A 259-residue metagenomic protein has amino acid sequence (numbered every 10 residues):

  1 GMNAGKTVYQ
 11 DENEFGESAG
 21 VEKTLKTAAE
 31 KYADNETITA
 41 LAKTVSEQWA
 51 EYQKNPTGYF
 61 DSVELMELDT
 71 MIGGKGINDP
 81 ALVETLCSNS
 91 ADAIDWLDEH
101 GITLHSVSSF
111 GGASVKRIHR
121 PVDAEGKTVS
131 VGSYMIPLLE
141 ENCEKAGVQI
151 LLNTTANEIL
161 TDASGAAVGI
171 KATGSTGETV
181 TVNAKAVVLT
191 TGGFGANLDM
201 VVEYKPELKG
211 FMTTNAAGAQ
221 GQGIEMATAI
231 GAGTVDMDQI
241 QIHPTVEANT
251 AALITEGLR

Functional and structural regions predicted by a protein language model:
G1, S109, T155, G192-G193 (+1 more regions): Short, ordered loop/turn segments at secondary-structure junctions
G1-E17, P244: Conserved N-terminal glycine-rich FAD pyrophosphate-binding loop of Rossmann-like flavoproteins
N3-K6, S18, E22-K26, V63-I72: A contiguous, well-ordered beta/alpha segment that forms the leading edge of an enzyme domain
Q10-A42, I94: Polyanionic/metal-chelating signatures
K31-P56, P244-R259: FAD cofactor-binding and catalytic pocket of flavoenzymes
V45-E51, P56-E178, N197-M200, E247: Conserved redox-cofactor binding core of oxidoreductases
E125-G126, T214-A216, T255-R259: Short Gly/Pro-enriched turn/cap motifs at secondary-structure boundaries
G174-A252: Glycine-rich loop(s) and the adjacent beta-strand/alpha-helix scaffold that form part
